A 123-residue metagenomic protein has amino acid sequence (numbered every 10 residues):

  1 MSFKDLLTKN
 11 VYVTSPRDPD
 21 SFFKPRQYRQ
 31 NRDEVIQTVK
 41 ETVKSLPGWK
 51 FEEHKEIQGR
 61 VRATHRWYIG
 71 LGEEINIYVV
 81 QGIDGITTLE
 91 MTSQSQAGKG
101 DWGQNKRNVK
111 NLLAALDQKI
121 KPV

Functional and structural regions predicted by a protein language model:
M1-V123: Ser/Thr-rich, low-complexity intrinsically disordered terminal regions
